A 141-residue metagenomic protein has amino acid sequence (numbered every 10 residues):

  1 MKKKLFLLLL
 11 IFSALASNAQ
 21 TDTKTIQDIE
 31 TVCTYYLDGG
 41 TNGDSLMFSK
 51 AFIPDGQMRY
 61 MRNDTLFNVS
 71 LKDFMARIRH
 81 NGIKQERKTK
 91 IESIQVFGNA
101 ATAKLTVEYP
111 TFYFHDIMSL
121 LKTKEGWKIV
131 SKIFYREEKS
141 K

Functional and structural regions predicted by a protein language model:
M1-K24: Bacterial Sec-dependent N-terminal signal peptides
A16-D38, N42-S45: Short, low-complexity N-terminal intrinsically disordered segments enriched in polar/charged residues
I26-D28, N68-Y113: Surface-exposed, charged secondary-structure patches
Y36, F48, G56, A103 (+1 more regions): Hydrophobic pocket/interface hotspot
G43-D55, R59: Short, well-ordered alpha-helical segments enriched in acidic and aromatic residues
Q57-F67, I83: A short gly/proline-enriched turn/hairpin at secondary-structure junctions
Y113-K141: Short beta-strand edge/turn micro-motifs at domain boundaries
